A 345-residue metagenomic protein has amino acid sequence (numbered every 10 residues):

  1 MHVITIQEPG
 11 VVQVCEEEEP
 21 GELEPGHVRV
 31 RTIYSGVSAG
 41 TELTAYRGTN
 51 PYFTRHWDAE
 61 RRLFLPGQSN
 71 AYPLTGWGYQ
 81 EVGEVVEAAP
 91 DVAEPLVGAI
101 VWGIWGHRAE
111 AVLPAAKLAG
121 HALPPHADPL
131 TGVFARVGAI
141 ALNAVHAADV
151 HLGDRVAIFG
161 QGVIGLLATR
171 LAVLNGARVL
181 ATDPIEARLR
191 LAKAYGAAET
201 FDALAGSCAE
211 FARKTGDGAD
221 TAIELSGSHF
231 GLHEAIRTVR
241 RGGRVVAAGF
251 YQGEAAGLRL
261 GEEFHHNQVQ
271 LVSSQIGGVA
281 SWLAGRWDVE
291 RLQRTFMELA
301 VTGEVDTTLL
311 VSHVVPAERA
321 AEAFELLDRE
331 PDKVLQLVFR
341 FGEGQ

Functional and structural regions predicted by a protein language model:
I4, G216, V246-A247, G253 (+6 more regions): C-terminal capping/lid region of NAD(P)-dependent oxidoreductase domains
G21-G36, G48-W105: Glycine-rich beta-strand-centered segment in the early N-terminal region that forms part of a ligand/cofactor-binding
G76, I104-K117: A structural motif shared across PLP-dependent enzymes of the aminotransferase-like
E94-P95, V150, V239: Short, well-ordered loop/turn sites that connect or cap secondary structure elements
A109, P184-L191, A255-L260: Short, glycine/polar-rich helix-capping loops at beta-to-alpha or helix-loop-helix junctions that flank or form
P125-A205: Mid-domain Rossmann-like dinucleotide-binding core that forms the NAD(H)/NADP(H) cofactor-binding site
A198-V272: Glycine-rich cofactor phosphate-binding loops and adjacent beta1-alpha1 units of small-molecule cofactor enzyme domains
R244, L258-D306: Rossmann-fold dehydrogenase core element
